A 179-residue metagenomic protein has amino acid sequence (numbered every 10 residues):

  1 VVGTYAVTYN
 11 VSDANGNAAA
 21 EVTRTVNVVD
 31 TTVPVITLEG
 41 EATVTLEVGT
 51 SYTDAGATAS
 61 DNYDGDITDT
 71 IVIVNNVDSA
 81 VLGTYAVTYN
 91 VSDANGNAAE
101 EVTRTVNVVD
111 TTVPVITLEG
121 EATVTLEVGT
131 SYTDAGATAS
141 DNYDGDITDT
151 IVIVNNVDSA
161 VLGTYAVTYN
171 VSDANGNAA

Functional and structural regions predicted by a protein language model:
V1-V26, N62-A98, V102-V106, N142-N175: Serine/threonine-rich, repeat-prone extracellular segments and beta-strand-based repeat modules of secreted/surface
A20, V33, A178-A179: Long, intrinsically disordered low-complexity tandem-repeat regions enriched in serine/threonine/proline and other
T32-Y63, T112-Y143: Solvent-exposed, low-complexity, repeat-rich "mucin-like" stalks and linkers
